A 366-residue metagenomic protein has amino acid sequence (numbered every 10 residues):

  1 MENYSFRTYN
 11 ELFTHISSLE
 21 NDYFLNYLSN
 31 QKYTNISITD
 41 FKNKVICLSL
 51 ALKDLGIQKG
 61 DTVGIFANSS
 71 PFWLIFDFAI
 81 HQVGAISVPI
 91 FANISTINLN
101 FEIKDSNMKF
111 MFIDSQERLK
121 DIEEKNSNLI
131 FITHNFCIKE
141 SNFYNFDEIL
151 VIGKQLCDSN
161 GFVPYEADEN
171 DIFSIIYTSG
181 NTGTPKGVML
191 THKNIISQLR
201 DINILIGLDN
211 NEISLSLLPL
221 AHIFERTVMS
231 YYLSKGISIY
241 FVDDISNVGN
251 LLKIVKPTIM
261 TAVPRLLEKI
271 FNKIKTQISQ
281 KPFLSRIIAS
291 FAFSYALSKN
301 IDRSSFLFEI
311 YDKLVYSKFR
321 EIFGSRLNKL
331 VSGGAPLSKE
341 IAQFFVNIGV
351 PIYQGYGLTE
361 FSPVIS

Functional and structural regions predicted by a protein language model:
L12, Q82-V151: Structural core segment of the AMP-binding/adenylate-forming
N21-Y23, K154-Y177, T184, G207-I213: Conserved pre-ATP/AMP-binding loop-to-beta segment of ANL
F24-S70, L74-F78, S95-N100, D147-L150 (+1 more regions): Conserved AMP-binding/adenylate-forming core of the ANL superfamily
N35-T39, F173-L199: Conserved AMP-binding A3 loop
K42-C47, L156, E169, V188-D209 (+3 more regions): Conserved structural elements of the adenylate-forming
G64-F66, W73, D77, H81-D114 (+3 more regions): Short beta-strand->loop structural element characteristic of the AMP-binding/adenylate-forming
E117-D168, K275-K318: ANL superfamily adenylate-forming
I196-I213, L220-Y316, R326, P351: Conserved AMP-binding/adenylation subdomain of ANL enzymes
